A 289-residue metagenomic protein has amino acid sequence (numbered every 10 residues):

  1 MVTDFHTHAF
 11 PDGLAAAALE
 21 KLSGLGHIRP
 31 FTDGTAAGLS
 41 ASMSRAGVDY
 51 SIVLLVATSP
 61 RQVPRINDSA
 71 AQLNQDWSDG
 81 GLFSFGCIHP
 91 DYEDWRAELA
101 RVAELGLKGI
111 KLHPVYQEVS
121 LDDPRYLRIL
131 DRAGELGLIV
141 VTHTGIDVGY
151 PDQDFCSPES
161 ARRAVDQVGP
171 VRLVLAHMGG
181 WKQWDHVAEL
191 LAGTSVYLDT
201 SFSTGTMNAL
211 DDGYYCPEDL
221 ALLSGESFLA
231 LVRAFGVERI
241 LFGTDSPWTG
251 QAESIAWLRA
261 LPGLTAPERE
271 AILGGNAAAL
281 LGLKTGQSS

Functional and structural regions predicted by a protein language model:
M1-F31, N67, A71-C87, G193-Y197 (+1 more regions): Mobile, glycine- and charge-enriched loop segments and immediately flanking short secondary-structure elements within
M1-H8, L14-Y50, L229-A230, A234-L241 (+1 more regions): Mid-to-C-terminal alpha-helical segments outside catalytic/metal-binding sites
H6, M43, A70, V102 (+7 more regions): Conserved, mostly hydrophobic/aromatic
T7-A9, L55, G86-P90, L112-P114 (+4 more regions): A cross-domain feature marking catalytic cores of carbohydrate-active enzymes and several ubiquitous metabolic/repair
A9-G13, T58-R61, P90-D94, Q117 (+4 more regions): Active-site environment of divalent metal-dependent phosphoester hydrolases
G38-S42, I66-N74, E98-V102, R125-I129 (+4 more regions): A general structural detector for well-ordered alpha-helical segments in enzyme core domains, enriched
D49-Y50, T58-C156: Active-site gating/metal-coordination segments in enzymes
K108-G109, D122-L241: Catalytic pocket-lining loop regions of alpha/beta-barrel enzymes, especially the amidohydrolase/enolase/GH5 lineages
